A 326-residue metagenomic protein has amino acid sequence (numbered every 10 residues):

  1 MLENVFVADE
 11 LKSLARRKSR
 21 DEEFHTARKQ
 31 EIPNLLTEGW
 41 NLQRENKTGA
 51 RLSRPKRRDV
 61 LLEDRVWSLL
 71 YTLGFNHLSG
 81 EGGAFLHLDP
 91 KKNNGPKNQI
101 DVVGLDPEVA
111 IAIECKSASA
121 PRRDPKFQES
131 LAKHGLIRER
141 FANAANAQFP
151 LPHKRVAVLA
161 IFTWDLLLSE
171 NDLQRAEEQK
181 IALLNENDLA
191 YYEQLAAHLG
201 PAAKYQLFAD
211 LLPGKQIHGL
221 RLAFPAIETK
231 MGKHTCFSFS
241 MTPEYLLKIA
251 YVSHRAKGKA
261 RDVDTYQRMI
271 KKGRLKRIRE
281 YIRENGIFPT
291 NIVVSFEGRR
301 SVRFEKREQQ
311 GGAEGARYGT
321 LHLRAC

Functional and structural regions predicted by a protein language model:
M1-Q216: Intrinsically disordered, low-complexity Ser/Thr/Pro/Gly-rich regulatory segments
L88-K97, R303-R317: Charged, often glycine-rich, active-site loop that binds/positions anionic groups
N98-Q99, P107, I287-P289, R317: Short, well-ordered loop/turn elements at secondary-structure boundaries
D106-E108, F296-E297, K306-E308: Short acidic-glycine loop/turn motifs at beta-strand connectors
E114-K116, R283, V294: Glycosyltransferase catalytic domains, chiefly GT-A lineage
P121-R123, S301-F304: Short acidic/His/Gly/Ser-rich catalytic and metal-binding motifs that mark active-site loops of diverse hydrolases
N146-P289, G298-S301: N-terminal extension/subdomain marker
A316-C326: A sequence-level detector for short glycine-anchored, His/Arg-bearing signature motifs that mark catalytic or binding
